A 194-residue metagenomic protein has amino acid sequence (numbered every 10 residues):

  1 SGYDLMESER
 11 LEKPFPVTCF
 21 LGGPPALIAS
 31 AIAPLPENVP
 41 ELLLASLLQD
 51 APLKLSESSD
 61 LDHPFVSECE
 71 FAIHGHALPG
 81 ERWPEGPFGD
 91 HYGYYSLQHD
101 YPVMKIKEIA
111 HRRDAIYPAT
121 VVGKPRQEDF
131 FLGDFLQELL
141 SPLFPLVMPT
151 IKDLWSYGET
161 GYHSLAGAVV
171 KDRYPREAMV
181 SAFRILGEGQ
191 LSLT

Functional and structural regions predicted by a protein language model:
S1-I32, L191-L193: Internal alpha/beta scaffold segment
G23-T194: Charged, compositionally biased interaction regions
